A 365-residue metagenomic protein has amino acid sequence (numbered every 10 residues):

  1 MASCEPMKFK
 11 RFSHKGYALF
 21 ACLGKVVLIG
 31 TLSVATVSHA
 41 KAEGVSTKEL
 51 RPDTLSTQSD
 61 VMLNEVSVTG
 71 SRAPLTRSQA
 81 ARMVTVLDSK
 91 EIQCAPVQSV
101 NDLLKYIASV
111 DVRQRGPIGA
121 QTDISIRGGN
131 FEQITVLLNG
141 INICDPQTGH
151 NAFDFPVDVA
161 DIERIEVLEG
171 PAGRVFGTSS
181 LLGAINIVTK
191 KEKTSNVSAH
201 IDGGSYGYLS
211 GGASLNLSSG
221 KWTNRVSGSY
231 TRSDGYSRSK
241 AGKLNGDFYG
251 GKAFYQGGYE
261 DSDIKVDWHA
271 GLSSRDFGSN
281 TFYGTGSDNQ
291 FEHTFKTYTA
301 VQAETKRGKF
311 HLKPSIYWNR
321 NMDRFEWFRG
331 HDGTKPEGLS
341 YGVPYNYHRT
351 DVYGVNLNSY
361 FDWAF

Functional and structural regions predicted by a protein language model:
G44-Q93, N101, F131, K306: Short, acidic, small-residue-rich periplasmic hinge/interaction motif at the N-terminus of Gram-negative outer-membrane
N64, T122, G183, V197 (+4 more regions): Hydrophobic, lipid-facing positions within transmembrane beta-strands of outer-membrane proteins
I92, L104, I165-E166, I185-I187 (+2 more regions): Non-catalytic regulatory/gating segments with a bias toward low-complexity or hydrophobic composition
N101, K105-I141, D145, E163: Extracytoplasmic beta-strand/coil segments of soluble accessory domains associated with Gram-negative outer-membrane
I141-E169, V188: Short acidic/polar hinge/loop motifs at secondary-structure boundaries that mediate gating or recognition
A184, T189-L217, G228-Y230, K240-D247: Short strand-turn segments of transmembrane beta-barrel domains in outer membranes, especially the first one or two
V197-A199, N224-V226, I264-W268, L312-P314 (+1 more regions): Transmembrane beta-strands of outer-membrane beta-barrel proteins
S233-K240, L244-G250, I264-L312, W318-D351: Flexible loop and strand-edge segments within Gram-negative outer membrane beta-barrel domains
